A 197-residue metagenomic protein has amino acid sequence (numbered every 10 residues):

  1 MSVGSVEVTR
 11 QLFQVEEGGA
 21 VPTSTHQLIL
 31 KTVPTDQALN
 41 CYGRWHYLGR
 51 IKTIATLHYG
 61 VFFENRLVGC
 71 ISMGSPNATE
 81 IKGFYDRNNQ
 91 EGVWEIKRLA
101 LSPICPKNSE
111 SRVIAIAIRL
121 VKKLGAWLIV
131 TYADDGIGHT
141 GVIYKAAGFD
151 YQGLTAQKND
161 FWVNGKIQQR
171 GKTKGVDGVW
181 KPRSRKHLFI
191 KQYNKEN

Functional and structural regions predicted by a protein language model:
M1-F13, E17-G18, P22, I129 (+1 more regions): Extended charged
L12-K52: Short amphipathic alpha-helix that is part of the acyltransferase structural core
G19-V21, Y59-V61, F161: Short acidic-hydrophobic surface loop/beta-edge motif
I29-T32, A55-T56, G74-V179: Acyl-donor binding region in acyl/amide transferases
Y42, A55-S75: Conserved beta-hairpin
T56, S184-F189: Short hydrophobic/aromatic beta-strand or adjacent loop that forms the aromatic wall/cage of a ligand/substrate-binding
I190-E196: Short beta-strand-to-coil "C-cap" segments at the C-terminal boundary of structured domains/repeats, marking
